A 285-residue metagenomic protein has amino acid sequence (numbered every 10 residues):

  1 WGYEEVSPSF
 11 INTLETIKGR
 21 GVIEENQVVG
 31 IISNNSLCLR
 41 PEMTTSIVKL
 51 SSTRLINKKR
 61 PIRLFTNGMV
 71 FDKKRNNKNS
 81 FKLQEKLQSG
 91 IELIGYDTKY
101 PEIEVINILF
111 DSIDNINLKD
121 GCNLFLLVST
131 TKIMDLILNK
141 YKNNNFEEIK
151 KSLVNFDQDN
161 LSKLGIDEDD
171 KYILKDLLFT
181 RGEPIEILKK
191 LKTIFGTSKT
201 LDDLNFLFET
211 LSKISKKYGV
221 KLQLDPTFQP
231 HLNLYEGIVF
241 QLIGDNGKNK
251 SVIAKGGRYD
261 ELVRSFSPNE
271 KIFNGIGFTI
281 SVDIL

Functional and structural regions predicted by a protein language model:
W1, I11-E15, E24, E42-K58 (+3 more regions): Positively charged, Gly/Ser-enriched RNA/tRNA-binding surfaces
E4, L124: Short acidic/polar active-site loop segments enriched in Thr and Asp
S7-F10, V128-T130: Glycine-rich, histidine-containing beta strand-loop boundary motifs that form or position
P8-R40: Polyanion/phosphate-binding surface patch
E24-S36, Y141-D170, D245-N246: Acidic, His- and aromatic-enriched active-site or binding-groove loops in soluble protein domains that engage sugars
F125-L136: Glycine-rich, mobile lid/loop segments that gate access to catalytic sites or pores
L127-V128, L153-F156, K199: Short acidic alpha-helix initiation/capping motifs at coil-to-helix transition points, especially at protein N-termini
L138-N139, V263: Residue-level preference for well-ordered alpha-helical positions
